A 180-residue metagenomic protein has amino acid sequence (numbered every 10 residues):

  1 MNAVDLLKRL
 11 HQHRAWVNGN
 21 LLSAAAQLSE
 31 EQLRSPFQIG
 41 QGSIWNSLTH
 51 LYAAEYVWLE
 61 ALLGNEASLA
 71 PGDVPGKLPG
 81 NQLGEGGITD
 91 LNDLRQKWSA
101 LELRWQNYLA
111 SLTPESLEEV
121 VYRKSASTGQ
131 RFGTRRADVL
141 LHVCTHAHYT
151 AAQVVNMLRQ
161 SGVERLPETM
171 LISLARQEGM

Functional and structural regions predicted by a protein language model:
A3, L33, G40, G87-D90 (+2 more regions): Residue-level recognition of alpha-helical structural elements
V4, H11-A15, I88-E102, C144 (+1 more regions): Generic detection of long, well-ordered alpha-helical segments
K8-S23, E30-N81, K124-M180: Short, contiguous alpha-helical
N20, A24, A100, R104-Y108 (+1 more regions): Solvent-exposed, charged/polar functional surfaces in cytosolic regulatory/catalytic domains
A25, L62, L109-L112: Hydrophobic residues in alpha-helical segments
S29-E30, T113: Residues that cap or delimit alpha-helices
A67-L112: Helix-adjacent hinge/juxtasegments
S111-S127: Acidic catalytic patch
